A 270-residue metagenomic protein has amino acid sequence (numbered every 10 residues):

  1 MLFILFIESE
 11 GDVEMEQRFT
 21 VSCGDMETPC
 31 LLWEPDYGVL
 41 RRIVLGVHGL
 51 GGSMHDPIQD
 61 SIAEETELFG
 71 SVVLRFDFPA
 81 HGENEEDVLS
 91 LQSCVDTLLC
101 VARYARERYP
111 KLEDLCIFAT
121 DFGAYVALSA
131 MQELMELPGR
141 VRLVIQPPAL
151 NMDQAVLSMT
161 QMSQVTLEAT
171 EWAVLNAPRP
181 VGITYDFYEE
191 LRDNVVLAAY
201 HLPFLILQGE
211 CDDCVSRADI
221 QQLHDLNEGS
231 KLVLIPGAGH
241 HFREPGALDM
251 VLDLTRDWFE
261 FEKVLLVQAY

Functional and structural regions predicted by a protein language model:
V13-Y37: N-terminal cap/lid segment of alpha/beta-hydrolase-fold proteins
T28, Y125, L137-L226, S230-I235 (+1 more regions): The alpha/beta-hydrolase serine catalytic core
L40-G49: Short beta-strand element of the alpha/beta-hydrolase
G51-A63: The serine-hydrolase catalytic nucleophile loop
A63-E83: Conserved alpha/beta-hydrolase
P79-Y109: Catalytic nucleophile-loop/oxyanion-hole region of alpha/beta-hydrolase and closely related hydrolase-like folds
P110-T120: Alpha/beta-hydrolase fold nucleophile elbow
A119-A127: Gly/Ala-rich beta-loop-alpha elbow adjacent to hydrolase catalytic centers
